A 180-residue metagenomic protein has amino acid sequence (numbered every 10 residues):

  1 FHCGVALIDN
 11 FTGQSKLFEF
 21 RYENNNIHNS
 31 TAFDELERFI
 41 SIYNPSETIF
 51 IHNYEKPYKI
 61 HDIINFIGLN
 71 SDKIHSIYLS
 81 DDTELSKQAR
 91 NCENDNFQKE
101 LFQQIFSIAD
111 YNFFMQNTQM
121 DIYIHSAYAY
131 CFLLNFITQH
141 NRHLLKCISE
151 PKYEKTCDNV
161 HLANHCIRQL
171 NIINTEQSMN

Functional and structural regions predicted by a protein language model:
F1-N180: Charged catalytic and DNA/RNA-contacting regions of genome-maintenance and nucleic-acid-processing enzymes
